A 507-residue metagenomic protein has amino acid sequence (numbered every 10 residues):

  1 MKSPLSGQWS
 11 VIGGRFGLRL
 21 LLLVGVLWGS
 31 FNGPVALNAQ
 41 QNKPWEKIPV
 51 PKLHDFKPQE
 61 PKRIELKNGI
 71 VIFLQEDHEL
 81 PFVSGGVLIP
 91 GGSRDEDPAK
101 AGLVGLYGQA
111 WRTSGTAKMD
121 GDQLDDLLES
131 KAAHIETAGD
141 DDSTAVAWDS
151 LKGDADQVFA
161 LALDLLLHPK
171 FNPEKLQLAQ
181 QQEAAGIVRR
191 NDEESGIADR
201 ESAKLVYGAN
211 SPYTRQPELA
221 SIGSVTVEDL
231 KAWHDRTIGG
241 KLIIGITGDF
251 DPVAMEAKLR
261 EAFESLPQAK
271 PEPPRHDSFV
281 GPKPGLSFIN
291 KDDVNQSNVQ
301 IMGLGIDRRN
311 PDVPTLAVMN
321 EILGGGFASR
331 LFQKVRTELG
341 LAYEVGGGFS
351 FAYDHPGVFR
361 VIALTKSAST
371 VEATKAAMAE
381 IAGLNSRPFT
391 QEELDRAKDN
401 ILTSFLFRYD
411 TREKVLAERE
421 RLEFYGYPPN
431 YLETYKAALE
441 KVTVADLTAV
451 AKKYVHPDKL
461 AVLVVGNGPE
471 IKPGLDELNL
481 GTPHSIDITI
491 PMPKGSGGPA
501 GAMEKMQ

Functional and structural regions predicted by a protein language model:
S3-L20, V24-A39: Short, basic, low-complexity termini and linkers enriched in Ser/Thr/Gly/Pro that act as targeting/leader peptides
L21, N38-K52: Short, basic/low-complexity N-terminal boundary segments at the transition from targeting/disordered tails
Q40-P44, E65, Q123-P271, T315 (+2 more regions): Charge-rich, well-structured scaffold segments of protease-associated domains
P49-G86: Mature N-terminal segment immediately following signal peptide/propeptide cleavage in secreted/periplasmic
F56-P58, E129, K283, D446-L447: Residues that act as N-cap/strand-start positions at coil-to-secondary-structure junctions
P61-R63, V71-E76, K231-D235, P284-K291 (+1 more regions): Short, surface-exposed beta-strand/loop micro-motifs that present aromatic residues
G69, H78-L128, N295, I301 (+2 more regions): Active/ligand-binding-proximal structured segments within catalytic/core domains that scaffold catalytic residues
D77, L88, P271-R330, V358 (+1 more regions): His/Glu-based metal-binding/catalytic segments typifying zinc-dependent metallopeptidases
